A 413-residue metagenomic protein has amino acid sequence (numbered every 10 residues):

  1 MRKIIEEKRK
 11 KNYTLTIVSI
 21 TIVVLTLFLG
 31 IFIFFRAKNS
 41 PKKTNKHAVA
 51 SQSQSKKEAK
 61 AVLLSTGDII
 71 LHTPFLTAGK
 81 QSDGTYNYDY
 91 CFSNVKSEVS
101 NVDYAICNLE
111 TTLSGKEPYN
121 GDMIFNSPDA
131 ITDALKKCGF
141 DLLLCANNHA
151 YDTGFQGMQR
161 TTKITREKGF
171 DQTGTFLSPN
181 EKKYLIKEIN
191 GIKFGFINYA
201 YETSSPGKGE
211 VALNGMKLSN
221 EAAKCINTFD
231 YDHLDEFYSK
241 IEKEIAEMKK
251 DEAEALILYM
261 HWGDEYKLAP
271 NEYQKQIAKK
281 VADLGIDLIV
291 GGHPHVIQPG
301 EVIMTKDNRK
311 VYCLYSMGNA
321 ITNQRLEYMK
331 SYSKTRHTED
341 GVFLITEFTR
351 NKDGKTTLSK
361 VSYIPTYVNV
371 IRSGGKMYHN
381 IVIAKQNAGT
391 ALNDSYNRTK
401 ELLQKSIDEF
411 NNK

Functional and structural regions predicted by a protein language model:
R2-I5, T14-V23, F28-K413: Acidic, metal/ion-coordinating pockets
R9-K11: C-terminal cap/substrate-recognition subdomain and adjoining C-terminal extension of metal-dependent phosphatase-like
